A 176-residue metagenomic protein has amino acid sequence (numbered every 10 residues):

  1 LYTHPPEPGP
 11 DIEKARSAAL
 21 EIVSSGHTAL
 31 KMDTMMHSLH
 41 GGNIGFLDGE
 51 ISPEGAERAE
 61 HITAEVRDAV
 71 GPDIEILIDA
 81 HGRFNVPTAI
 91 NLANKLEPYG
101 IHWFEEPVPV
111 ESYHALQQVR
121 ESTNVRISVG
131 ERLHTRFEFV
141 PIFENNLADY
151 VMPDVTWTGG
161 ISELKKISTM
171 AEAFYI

Functional and structural regions predicted by a protein language model:
Y2-T123: Metal-dependent enolase-superfamily TIM-barrel catalytic cores that perform enediolate-based chemistry
E111, A115-L116, R120-I176: Catalytic alpha/beta core domains of metabolic enzymes, predominantly
